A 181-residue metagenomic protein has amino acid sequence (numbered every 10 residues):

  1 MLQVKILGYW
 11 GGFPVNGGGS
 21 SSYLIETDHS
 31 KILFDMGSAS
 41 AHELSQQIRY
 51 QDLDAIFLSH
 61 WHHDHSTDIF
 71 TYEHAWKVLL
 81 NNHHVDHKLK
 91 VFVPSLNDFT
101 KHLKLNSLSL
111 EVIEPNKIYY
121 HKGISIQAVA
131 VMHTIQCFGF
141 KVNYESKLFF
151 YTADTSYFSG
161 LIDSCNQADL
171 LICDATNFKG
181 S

Functional and structural regions predicted by a protein language model:
M1-Q46, Q136-A153, L170-I172: Conserved beta-strand hairpin/beta-sheet module of binuclear metal-dependent hydrolase folds, prominently
P14, H42, S66-T67, T100-K101 (+1 more regions): Glycine/Thr-rich phosphate-binding loops of Rossmann-like dinucleotide-binding domains
L33-G37, D54-H60, D64, D68 (+3 more regions): Active-site neighborhood of phospho(di)ester-bond hydrolases with catalytic His/Asp-centered motifs
S38-S40, N97, V131-T134, A153-F158 (+1 more regions): Short beta->alpha connector loops
A39-K88: Active-site metal-binding motif and surrounding structural segment of the metallo-beta-lactamase
S45-R49, Y119-K122, I162-S164: Short amphipathic alpha-helix with an adjacent loop that forms part of the alpha/beta core around
H84-C137, Y144-E145: Metallo-beta-lactamase
Y157-S181: Cap/insert and terminal regions of metallo-dependent hydrolase folds
